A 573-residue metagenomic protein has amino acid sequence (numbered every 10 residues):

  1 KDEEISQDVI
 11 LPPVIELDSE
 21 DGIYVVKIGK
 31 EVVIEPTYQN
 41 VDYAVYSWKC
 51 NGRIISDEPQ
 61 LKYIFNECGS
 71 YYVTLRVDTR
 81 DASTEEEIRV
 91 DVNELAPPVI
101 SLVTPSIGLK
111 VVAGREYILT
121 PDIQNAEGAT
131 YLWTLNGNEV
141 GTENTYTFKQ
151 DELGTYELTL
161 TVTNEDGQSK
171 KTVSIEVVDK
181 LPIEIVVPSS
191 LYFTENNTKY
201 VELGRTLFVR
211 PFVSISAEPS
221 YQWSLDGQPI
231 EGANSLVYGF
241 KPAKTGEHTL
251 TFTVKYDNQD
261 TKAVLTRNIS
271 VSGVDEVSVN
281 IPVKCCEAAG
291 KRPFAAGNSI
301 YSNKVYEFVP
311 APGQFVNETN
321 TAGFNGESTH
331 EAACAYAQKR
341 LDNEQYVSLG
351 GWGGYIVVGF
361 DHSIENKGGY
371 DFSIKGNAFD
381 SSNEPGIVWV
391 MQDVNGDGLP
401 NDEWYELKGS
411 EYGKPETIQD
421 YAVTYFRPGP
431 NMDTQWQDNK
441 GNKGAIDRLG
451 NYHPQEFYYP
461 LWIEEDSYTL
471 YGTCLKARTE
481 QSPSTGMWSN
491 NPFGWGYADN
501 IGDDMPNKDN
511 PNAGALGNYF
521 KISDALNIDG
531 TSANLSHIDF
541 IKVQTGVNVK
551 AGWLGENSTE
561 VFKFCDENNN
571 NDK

Functional and structural regions predicted by a protein language model:
K1-I23, R80-S101, D166-S174, D179-L181: Bacterial Sec-dependent N-terminal signal peptides
L11-P12, D91-V99, V177-E184, S270-R292: Extracellular interdomain linker/stem segments of modular secreted and single-pass surface proteins
G29-Y38, G114-I123, Y200-V213: A short beta-strand segment in extracellular, disulfide-stabilized domains
N40-S47, N125-L132, I215-Q222: Solvent-exposed loop segments of extracellular immunoglobulin-like
S47-I64, L132-K149, S224-F240: Surface-exposed, flexible coil segments in extracellular/virion-facing regions
G273-E384, K408-K573: A domain-level signal for the mature, folded cores of soluble proteins
V394-E403, Y425, D504: Acidic, glycine-anchored loop motifs typical of Ca2+
